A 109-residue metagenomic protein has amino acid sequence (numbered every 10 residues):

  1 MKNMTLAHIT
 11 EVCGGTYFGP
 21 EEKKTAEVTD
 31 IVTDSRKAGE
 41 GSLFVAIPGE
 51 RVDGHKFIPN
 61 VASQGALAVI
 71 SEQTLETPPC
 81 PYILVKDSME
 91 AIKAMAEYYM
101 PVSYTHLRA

Functional and structural regions predicted by a protein language model:
K2-R108: Short, basic phosphate-binding NTP loop
